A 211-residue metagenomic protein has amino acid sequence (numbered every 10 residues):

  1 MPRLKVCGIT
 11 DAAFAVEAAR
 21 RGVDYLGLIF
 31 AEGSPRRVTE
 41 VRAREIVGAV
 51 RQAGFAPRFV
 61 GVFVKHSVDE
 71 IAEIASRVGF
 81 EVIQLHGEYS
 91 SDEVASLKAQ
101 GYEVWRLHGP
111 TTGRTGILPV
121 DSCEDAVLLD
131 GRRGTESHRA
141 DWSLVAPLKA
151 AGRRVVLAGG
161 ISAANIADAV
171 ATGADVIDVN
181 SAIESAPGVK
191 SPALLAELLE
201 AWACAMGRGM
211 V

Functional and structural regions predicted by a protein language model:
M1-T10, R58-H66, L157: Active-site mouth loops of central-metabolism enzymes
K5, Y25-G27, V82-Q84, W105 (+2 more regions): Conserved beta-strand positions in the central sheet of alpha/beta enzyme cores
C7-T10, P35, F63, H86-Y89 (+2 more regions): Structured beta->alpha junctions
A15-R21, P119-S122: Alpha/beta enzyme core
Y25-R42, I183: Glycine-rich, proline-tolerant flexible connector loops at the mouths of alpha/beta enzymes
L26-A31, R58-V62, W105: Short, well-structured secondary-structure segments
P35-G54, R58-G61, K65-S67: Short, surface-exposed acidic-centric catalytic microdomains
V41-A49, E70-R77, E88-D178, S185-V211: Short loop-to-alpha-helix "cap/lid" segments that border enzyme active sites across diverse enzyme classes
